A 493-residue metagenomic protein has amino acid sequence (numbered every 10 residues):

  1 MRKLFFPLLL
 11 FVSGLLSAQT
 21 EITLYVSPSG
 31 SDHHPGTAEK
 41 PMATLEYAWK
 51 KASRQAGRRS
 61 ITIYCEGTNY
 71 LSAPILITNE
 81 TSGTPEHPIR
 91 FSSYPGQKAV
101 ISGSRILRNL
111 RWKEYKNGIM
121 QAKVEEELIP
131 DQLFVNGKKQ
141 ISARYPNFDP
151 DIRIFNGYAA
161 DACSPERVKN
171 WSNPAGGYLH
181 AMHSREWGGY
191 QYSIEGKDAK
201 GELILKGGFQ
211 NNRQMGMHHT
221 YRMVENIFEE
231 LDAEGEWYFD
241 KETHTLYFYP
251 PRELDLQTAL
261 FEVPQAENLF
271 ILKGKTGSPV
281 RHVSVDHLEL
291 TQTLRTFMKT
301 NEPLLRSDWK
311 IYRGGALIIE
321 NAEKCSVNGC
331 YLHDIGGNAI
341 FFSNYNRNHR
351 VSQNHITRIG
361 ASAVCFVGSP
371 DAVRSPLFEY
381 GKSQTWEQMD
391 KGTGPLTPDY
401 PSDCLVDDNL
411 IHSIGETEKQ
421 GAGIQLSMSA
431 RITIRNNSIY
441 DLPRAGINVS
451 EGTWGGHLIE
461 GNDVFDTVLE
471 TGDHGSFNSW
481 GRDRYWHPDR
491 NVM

Functional and structural regions predicted by a protein language model:
M1-E21: Bacterial Sec-dependent N-terminal signal peptides
I22, R59-I61, A73, H87-I89 (+16 more regions): The right-handed parallel beta-helix/beta-solenoid scaffold, focusing on the short coil/turn and N-cap positions
Y25-N321, S326-H333, A372-L396: Extracellular polysaccharide-degrading/modifying enzymes targeting complex plant/algal/animal polysaccharides
Y64, L76, R90-S92, V100-S102 (+17 more regions): Extracellular beta-strand solenoid repeats
A73-P74, E267, L294-T300, G336-F342 (+5 more regions): Short glycine/acidic-rich loop motifs that flank beta-strands on beta-rich extracellular proteins
P88, E470-S476, G481-W486: Short, flexible, glycine-rich and Lys/Arg-enriched loop motifs at helix boundaries that contact anionic partners
R281-Q292, E323-G337, N346-A361, P370-G392 (+4 more regions): Right-handed parallel beta-helix
R313-I318, G336-S343, D390-P398, Q420-Q425 (+2 more regions): The substrate-binding groove and active-site-proximal loops of carbohydrate-active enzymes, especially glycoside
